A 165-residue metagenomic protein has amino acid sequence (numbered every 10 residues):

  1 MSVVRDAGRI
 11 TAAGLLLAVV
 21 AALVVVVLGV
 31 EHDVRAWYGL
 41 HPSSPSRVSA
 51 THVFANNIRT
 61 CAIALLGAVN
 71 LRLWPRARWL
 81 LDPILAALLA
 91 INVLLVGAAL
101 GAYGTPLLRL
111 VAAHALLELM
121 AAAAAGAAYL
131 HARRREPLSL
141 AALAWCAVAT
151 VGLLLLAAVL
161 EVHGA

Functional and structural regions predicted by a protein language model:
S2-D33: N-terminal signal-anchor transmembrane alpha helix
L17-A21, T60, A64, L153-A157 (+1 more regions): Alpha-helical transmembrane segments of multipass membrane proteins
V30-R47, L94-Y103, L107: Membrane-interface interhelical connector segments
S44-G67: Interfacial helix-start motif at the membrane-water boundary
A64, P75-A102: Small-polar-interrupted transmembrane alpha-helices in polytopic inner-membrane proteins
A98-L116, A158-A165: Interfacial helix-loop-helix junctions of multi-pass membrane proteins
L110-A132: Alpha-helical transmembrane segments of helical membrane proteins, especially in multi-pass transport, channel
A125-A165: Terminal transmembrane helical module of multi-pass membrane proteins
